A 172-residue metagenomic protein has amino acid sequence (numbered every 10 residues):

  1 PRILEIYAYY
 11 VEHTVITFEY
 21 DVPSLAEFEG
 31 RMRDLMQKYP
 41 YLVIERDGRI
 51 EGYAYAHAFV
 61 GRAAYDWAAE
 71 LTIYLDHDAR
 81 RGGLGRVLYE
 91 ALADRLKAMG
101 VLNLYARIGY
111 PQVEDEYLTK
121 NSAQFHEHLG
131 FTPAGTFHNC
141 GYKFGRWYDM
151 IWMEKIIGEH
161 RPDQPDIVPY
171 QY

Functional and structural regions predicted by a protein language model:
P1-D21, L25-E29, E159-Y172: A short, well-structured alpha-helix characteristic of acyl/acetyltransferase catalytic modules
Y20-D78, Y89-E90, R95, M99 (+1 more regions): Acetyl-CoA-dependent GNAT
Y39, Y148-W152: Short hydrophobic/aromatic beta-strand or adjacent loop that forms the aromatic wall/cage of a ligand/substrate-binding
Y55, R107-G109, A123, E127-R146 (+2 more regions): Conserved catalytic-core motifs of GNAT/GCN5-like acyltransferases
L71, L104-A106, M153: A structural signal for short, well-ordered beta-strand segments
T72-R81, I108-V113: A short, internal acetyl-CoA/4′-phosphopantetheine-binding micro-motif in the GNAT/acyltransferase core
G82-V87: A short glycine-leucine-enriched loop at secondary-structure breakpoints that most characteristically corresponds
L96-N121: Conserved GNAT acetyl-CoA-binding A-motif
